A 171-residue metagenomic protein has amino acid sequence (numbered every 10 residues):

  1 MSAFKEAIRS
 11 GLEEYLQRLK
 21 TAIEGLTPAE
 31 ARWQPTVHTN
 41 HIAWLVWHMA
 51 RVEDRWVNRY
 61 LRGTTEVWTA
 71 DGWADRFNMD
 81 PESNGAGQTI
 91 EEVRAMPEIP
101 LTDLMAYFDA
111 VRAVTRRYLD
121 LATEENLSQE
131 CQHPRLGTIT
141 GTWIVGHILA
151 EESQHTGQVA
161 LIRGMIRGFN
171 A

Functional and structural regions predicted by a protein language model:
M1-R9, V93-P97: Short, charged, low-complexity loops and linkers
A3, I99, D103, T140: Short, conserved clusters of charged catalytic residues that mark active-site and nucleotide-handling motifs
K5, R9-I23, E30-G87, E130-A171: Short, contiguous alpha-helical
T27, L119-T123, R163: A structural signal for long alpha-helical coiled-coils and helix-turn connectors that form the cytosolic signaling
M79-S128, G146: Acidic/histidine-rich alpha-helical segments that form the ligand environment of transition-metal centers
